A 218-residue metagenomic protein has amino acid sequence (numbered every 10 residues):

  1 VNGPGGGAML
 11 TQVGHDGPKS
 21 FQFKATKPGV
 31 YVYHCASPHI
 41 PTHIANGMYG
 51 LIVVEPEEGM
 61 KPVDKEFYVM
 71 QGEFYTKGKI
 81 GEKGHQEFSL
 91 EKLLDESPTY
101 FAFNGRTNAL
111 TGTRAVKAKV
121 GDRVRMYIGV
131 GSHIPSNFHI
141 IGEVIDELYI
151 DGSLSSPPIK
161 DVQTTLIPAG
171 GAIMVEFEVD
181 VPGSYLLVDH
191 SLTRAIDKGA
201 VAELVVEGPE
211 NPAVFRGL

Functional and structural regions predicted by a protein language model:
V1-L218: Copper-binding active sites and cupredoxin-like electron-transfer domains, recognizing His/Cys-rich ligand loops
